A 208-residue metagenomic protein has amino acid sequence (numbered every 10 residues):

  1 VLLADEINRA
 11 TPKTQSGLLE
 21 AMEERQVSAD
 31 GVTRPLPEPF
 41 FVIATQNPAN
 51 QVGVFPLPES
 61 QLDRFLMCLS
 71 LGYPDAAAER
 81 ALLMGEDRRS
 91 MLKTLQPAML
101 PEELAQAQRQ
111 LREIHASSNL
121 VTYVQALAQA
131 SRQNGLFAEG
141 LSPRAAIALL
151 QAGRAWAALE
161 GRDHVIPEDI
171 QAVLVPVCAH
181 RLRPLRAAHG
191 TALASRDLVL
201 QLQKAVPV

Functional and structural regions predicted by a protein language model:
V1-A10: Conserved P-loop NTPase "ATPase switch" module shared by AAA+ and STAND
A4-D5, A29-D30, L185: Thr-Gly-centered strand-to-loop micro-motif
R9-G17, M22-P101, A105-I114, R154-W156: Canonical AAA+ ATPase core
L82-L83, V124, V173-C178: Short alpha-helical scaffolding segments that buttress acidic/His motifs in well-ordered protein cores
T94-L149: Conserved AAA+ ATPase small/helical "lid" subdomain
Q133-V208: C-terminal engagement/docking regions of AAA+ P-loop ATPases
